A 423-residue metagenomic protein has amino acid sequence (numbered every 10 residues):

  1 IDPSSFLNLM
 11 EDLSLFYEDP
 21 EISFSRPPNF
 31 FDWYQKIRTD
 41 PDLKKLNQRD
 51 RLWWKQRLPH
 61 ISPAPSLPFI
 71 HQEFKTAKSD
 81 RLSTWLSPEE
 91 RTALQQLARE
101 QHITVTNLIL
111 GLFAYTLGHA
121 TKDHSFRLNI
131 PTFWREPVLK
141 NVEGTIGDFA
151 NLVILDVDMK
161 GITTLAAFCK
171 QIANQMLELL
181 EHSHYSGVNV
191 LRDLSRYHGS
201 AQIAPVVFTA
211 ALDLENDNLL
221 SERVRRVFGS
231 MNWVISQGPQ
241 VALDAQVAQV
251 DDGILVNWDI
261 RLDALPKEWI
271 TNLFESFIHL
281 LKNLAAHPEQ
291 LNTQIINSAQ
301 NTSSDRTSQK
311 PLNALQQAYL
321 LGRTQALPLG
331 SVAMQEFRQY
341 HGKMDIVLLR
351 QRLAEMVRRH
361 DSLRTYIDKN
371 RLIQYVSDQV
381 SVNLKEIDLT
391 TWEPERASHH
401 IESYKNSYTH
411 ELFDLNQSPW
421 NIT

Functional and structural regions predicted by a protein language model:
F6-L13, T106, H124-P131, F149 (+5 more regions): Extended, hydrophobic beta-loop-alpha segments that form or line the acyl/peptidyl-thioester binding and transfer paths
L9, W54, L94, I109 (+11 more regions): Generic structural signal for small/hydrophobic residues in well-ordered secondary structure, especially within
E11-D19, P28-D80, E89, A299-P328 (+3 more regions): Short amphipathic alpha-helices and their capping loops
L13-E21, P41, L58-P65, T116-H124 (+6 more regions): A generic secondary-structure signal for well-formed alpha-helical elements
T39-R51, D80, L97-L110, H119-M231 (+7 more regions): His-Asp-centered acyl/peptidyl-transfer active-site segments
P41, L177-L179, L194, A211-S221 (+2 more regions): Flexible, non-catalytic linker and terminal segments flanking ANL/adenylate-forming cores
R49-R51, E89, T163-M176, A201-L243 (+4 more regions): A short, small/polar-residue-rich loop/turn motif at beta-strand boundaries within alpha/beta enzyme cores
S79-R81, A150-L152, G253-N257, A333-F337 (+1 more regions): Short, solvent-exposed beta-strand edge segments and adjacent coil->beta transition regions
